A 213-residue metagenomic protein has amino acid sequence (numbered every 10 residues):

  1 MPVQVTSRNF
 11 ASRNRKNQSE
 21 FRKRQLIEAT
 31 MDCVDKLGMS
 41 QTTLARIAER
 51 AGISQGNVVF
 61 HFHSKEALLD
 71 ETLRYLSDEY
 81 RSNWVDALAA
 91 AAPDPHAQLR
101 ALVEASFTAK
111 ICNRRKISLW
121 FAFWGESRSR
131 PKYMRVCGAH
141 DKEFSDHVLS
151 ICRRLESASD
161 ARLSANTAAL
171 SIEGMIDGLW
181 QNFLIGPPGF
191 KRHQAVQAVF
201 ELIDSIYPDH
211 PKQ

Functional and structural regions predicted by a protein language model:
M1-F21, P211-Q213: N-terminal intrinsically disordered/low-complexity leader segments
Q25, A29-E71: Helix-turn-helix
S40-Q41, S157-A165: Short, charged helix-capping/linker segments at alpha-helix termini
F62, T108, A122-S129: Short helix-capping/turn signature of helix-turn-helix
E71, V85-K116, A165-I172, K212: Hydrophobic alpha-helical connector segments
R74-Y80: Short, basic, alpha-helical segments at the C-terminal edge of helix-turn-helix-like DNA-binding modules
D86, C112-F121, S129-E156, T167 (+1 more regions): Amphipathic alpha-helical packing segments from all-alpha helical-bundle domains
A109-C112, S129, R154, I172-F190 (+1 more regions): Amphipathic C-terminal alpha-helical segment
